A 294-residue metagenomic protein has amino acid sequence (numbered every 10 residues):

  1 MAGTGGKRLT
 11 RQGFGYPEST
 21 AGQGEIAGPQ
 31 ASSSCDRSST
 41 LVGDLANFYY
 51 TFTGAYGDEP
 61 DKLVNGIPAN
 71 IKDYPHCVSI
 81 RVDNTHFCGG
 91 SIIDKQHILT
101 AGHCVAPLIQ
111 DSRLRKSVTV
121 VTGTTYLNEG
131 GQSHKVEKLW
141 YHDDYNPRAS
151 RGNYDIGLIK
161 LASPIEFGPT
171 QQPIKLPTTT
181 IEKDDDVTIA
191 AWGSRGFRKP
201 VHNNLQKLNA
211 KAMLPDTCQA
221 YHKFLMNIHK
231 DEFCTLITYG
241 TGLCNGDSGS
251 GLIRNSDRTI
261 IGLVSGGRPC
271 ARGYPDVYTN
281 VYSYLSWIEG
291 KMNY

Functional and structural regions predicted by a protein language model:
G3, K7-R11, G15, G22 (+5 more regions): C-terminal subregion of chymotrypsin/trypsin-like serine protease catalytic domains
Y16, Y49-F52, T124, H134-E137 (+4 more regions): Chymotrypsin/trypsin-fold serine protease catalytic domain
E59-V82: N-terminal activation segment of mature serine protease catalytic domains
D61, I98-N146, P215-C218: Conserved H-D interstitial segment of serine endopeptidase catalytic domains
P75-C77, G89, P173, F233 (+2 more regions): Structural detector of coil-to-beta-strand junctions
P75-K95, S150-R151: A conserved glycine-rich beta-strand in the N-terminal activation segment of trypsin-fold
I80-D83, I93-K95, A101-C104, G123-T124 (+5 more regions): Active-site-proximal beta-strand/loop segments in catalytic clefts of secreted hydrolases
H103-A106, T124-L127, A162-F167, G193-G196 (+5 more regions): Acidic glycine-/aspartate-rich tracts in secreted/extracellular proteins
